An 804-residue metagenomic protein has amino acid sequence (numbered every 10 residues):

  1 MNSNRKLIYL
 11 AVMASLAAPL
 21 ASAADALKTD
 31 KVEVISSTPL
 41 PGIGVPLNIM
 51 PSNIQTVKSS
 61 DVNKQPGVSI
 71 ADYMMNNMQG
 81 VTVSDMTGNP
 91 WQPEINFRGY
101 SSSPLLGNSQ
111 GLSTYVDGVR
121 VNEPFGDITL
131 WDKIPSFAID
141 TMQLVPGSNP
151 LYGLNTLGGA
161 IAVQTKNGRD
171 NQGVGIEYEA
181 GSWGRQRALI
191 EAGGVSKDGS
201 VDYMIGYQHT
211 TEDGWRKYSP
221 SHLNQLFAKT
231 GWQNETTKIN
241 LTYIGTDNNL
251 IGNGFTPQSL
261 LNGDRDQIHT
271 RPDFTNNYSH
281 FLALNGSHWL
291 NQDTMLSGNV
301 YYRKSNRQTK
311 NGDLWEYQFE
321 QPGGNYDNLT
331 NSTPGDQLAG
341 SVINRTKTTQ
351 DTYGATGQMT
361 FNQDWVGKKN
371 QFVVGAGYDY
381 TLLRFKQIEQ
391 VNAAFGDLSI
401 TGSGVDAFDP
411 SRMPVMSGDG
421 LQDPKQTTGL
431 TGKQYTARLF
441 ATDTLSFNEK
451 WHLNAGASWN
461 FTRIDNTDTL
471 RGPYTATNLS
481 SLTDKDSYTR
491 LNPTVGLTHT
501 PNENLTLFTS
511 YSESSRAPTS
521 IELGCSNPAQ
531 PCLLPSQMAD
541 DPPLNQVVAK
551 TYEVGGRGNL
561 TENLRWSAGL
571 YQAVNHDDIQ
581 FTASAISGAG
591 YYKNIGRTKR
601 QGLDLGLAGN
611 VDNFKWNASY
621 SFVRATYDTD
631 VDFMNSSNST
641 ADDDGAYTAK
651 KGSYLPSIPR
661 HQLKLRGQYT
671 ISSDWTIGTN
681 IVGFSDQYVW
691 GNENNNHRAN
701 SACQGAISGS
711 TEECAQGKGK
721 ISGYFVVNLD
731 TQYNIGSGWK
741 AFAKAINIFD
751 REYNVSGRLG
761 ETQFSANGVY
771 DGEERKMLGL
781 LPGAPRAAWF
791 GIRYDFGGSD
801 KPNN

Functional and structural regions predicted by a protein language model:
T87, E94-V145: Periplasmic plug
V121-E123, D132-E177, R187: A beta-strand signature from Gram-negative outer-membrane beta-barrel systems, especially the internal plug domain
G173-G175, A180-T211, W215-N253, P272-N291 (+4 more regions): Transmembrane beta-barrel wall of Gram-negative outer-membrane proteins
K238-N240, N277-K310, L314-E316, G323-T469 (+4 more regions): Face-selective signature of the C-terminal outer-membrane beta-barrel domain
D247-D264, R463-Y474, K485, T498-E553 (+6 more regions): Surface-exposed extracellular loop regions of Gram-negative outer-membrane beta-barrel proteins, predominantly
W289, M295-D313, T500, T506-S512 (+1 more regions): Membrane-embedded beta-barrel scaffold of Gram-negative outer-membrane proteins
Q358-N362, N448-E449, N563-H576, Y591-E693 (+1 more regions): Gram-negative outer-membrane beta-barrel transporters
S515, G683-A699, Q732-N804: C-terminal beta-signal and adjacent terminal beta-strands/loops of Gram-negative outer-membrane beta-barrel proteins
